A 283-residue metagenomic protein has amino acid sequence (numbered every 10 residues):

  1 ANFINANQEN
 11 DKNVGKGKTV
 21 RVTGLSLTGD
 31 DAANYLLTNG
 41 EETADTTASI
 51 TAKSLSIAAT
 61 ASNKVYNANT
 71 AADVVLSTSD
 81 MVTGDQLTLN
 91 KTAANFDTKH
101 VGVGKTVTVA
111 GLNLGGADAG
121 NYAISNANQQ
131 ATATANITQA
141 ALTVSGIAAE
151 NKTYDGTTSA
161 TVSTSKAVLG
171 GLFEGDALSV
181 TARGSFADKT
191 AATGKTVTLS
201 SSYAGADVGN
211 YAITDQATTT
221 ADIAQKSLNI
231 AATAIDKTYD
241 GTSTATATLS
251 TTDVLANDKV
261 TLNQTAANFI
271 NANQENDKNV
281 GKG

Functional and structural regions predicted by a protein language model:
A1-G283: Short loop/turn motifs that initiate or flank beta-strands
